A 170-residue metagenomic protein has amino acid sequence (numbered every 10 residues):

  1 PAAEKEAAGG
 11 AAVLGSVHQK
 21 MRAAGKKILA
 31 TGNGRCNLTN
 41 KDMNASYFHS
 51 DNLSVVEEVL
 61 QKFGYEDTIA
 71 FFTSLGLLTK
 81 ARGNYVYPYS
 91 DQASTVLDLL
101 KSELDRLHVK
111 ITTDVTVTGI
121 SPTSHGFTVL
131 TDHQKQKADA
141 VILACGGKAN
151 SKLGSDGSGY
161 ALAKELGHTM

Functional and structural regions predicted by a protein language model:
P1-N33: Glycine-rich FAD pyrophosphate-binding loop
K20-A23, A70-F71, P88, I111-T113 (+1 more regions): Domain-scale detector for complete catalytic domains at protein termini or as standalone homologs
A23-A24, L29-A30, L38-A45, H168-M170: An anion/pyrophosphate-binding glycine-rich loop and adjacent beta-alpha core in soluble alpha-beta enzymes
N33-R82: Glycine-rich active-site loop/strand segments that organize a redox cofactor
V55-V59, V86-D91, C145-L153: Flexible, glycine/proline-enriched loop segments at strand-loop-helix junctions that form or flank small-ligand binding
F63-L75, G83-L107: An accessory alpha-helical subdomain
K80-N84, I142-C145: Short beta-strands and strand-loop turn motifs
S94-T95, L99-M170: Predominantly flavin-linked oxidoreductase catalytic cores and closely associated redox partners
